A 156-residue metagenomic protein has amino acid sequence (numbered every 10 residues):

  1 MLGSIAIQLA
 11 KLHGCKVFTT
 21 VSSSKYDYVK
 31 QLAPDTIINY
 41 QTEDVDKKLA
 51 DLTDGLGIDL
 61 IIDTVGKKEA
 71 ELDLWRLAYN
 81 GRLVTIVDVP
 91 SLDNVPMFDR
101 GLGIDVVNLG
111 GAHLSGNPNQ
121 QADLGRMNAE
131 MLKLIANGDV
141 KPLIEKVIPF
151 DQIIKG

Functional and structural regions predicted by a protein language model:
M1-T42: Mid-domain Rossmann-like dinucleotide-binding core that forms the NAD(H)/NADP(H) cofactor-binding site
F18, I38, D59-D63, Q120 (+1 more regions): Glycine- and other small-residue-rich loops at beta-strand/loop junctions that grip anionic moieties
V21-S24, Y40-D44, T64-V65, I148-Q152: Short beta->alpha linker loops
Y28-Q31, L72, P96, L134: Well-formed, non-transmembrane alpha-helical positions, independent of function
L32, L56, G138: Structured loop/turn residues at beta-strand edges in well-structured enzyme cores
T36-V107: Glycine-rich cofactor phosphate-binding loops and adjacent beta1-alpha1 units of small-molecule cofactor enzyme domains
D46, P96-K146: C-terminal substrate-binding/catalytic core of Rossmann-like NAD(P)-dependent dehydrogenases/reductases
M131, I153-G156: Non-catalytic, hydrophobic alpha-helical segments
